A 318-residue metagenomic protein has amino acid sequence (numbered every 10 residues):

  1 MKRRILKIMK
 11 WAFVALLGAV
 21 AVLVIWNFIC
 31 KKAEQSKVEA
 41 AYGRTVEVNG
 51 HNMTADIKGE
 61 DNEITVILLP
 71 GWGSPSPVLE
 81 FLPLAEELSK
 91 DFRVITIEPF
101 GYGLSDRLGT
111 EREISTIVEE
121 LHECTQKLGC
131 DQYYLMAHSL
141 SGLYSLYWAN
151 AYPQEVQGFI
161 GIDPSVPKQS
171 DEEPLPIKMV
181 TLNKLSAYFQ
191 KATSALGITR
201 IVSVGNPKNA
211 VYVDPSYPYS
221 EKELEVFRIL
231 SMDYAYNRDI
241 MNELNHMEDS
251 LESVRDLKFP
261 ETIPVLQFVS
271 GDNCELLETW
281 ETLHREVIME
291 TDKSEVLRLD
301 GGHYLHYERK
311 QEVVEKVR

Functional and structural regions predicted by a protein language model:
K2-V66, K90-F92, D131: Alpha/beta-hydrolase fold catalytic core
T54-L104: Conserved HGGG/HGGXW glycine-rich cap/lid loop of the alpha/beta-hydrolase fold
G73, P99-G103, Y144, V166 (+1 more regions): Alpha/beta-hydrolase active-site loop signature
T96-M136: Active-site loop/oxyanion-hole signature of alpha/beta-hydrolase fold enzymes
C130-P176: Conserved hydrolase catalytic core segment
E172-R228, N237-F259: Helix-rich cap/lid subdomain of alpha/beta-hydrolase
Y219-D292, L297-L299: Conserved serine/cysteine hydrolase catalytic core
R298-K310: Catalytic histidine-centered segment of alpha/beta-hydrolase-like enzymes
